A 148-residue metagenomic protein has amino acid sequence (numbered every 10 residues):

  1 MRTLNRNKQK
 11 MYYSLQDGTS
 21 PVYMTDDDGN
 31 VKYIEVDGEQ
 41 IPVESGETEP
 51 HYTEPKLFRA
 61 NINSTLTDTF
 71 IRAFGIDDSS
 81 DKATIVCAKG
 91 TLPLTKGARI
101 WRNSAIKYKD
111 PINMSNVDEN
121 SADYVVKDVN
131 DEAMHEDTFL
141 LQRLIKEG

Functional and structural regions predicted by a protein language model:
M1-E49: Active-site-proximal polar cores
D28-G148: Short, conserved turn/kink motifs that form compact alpha/beta structural patches or helix kinks used as
